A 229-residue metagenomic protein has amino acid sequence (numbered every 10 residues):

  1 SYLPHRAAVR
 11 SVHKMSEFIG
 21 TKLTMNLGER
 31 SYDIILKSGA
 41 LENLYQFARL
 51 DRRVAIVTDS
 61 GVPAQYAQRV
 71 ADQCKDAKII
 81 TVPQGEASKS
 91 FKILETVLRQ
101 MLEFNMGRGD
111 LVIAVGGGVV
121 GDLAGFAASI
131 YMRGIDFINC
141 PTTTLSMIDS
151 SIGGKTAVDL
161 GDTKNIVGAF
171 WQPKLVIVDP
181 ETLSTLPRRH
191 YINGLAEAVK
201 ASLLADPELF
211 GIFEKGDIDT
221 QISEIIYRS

Functional and structural regions predicted by a protein language model:
A7-V12: Acidic, Ala/Val/Gly-enriched low-complexity intrinsically disordered segments
S16-L111: ATP/NTP phosphate-donor binding region
G118: Acidic-aromatic/histidine active-site loop/patch
G121: Catalytic nucleophile loop
F126-I218: A glycine/threonine-rich phosphate-anchoring loop and its flanking beta-alpha core in nucleotide/phosphate-binding
D217-S229: Oxyanion-binding "anion nests"
